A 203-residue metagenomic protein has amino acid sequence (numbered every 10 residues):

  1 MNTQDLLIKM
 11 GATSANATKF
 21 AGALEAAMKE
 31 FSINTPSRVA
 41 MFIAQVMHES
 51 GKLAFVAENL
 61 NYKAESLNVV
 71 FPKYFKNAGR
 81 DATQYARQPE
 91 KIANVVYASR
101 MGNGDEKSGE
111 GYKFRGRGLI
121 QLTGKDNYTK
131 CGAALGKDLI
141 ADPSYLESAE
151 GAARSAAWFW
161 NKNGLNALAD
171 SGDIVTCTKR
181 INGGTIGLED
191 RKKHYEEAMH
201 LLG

Functional and structural regions predicted by a protein language model:
N2-K19, M47-W158: Peptidoglycan-targeting cell-wall enzymes and recognition modules
L7-S37: An N-terminal domain-cap segment
T18, F31, H48-E58, N166 (+1 more regions): Secretory-pathway/luminal and periplasmic proteins that interact with or process carbohydrate-rich
E30-S37, K52-A54, Y74, G203: Metal- and O2-centered redox machinery and metal/ROS homeostasis
S32-F42, F55-N59, N166-T178: Surface-exposed patches in mature extracellular/periplasmic domains of secreted proteins
V46-E49, G124, D170-G187: Acidic helix/loop microenvironments that form the catalytic cleft of cell-wall polysaccharide enzymes
A157, N161-N166: Extended serine/threonine-enriched, polar tracts that run as long, contiguous segments within proteins
A167, K179-G203: Low-complexity, Gly/Ser/Thr/Pro-rich intrinsically disordered linker/tail segments
